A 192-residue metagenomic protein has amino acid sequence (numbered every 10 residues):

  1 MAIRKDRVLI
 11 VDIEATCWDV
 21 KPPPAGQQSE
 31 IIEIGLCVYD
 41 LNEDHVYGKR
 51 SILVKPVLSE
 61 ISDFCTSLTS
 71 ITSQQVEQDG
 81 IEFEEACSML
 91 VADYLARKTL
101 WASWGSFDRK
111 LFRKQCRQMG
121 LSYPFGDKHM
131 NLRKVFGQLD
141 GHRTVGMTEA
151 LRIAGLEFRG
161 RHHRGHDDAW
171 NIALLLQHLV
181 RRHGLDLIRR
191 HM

Functional and structural regions predicted by a protein language model:
M1-I13, W18, P23: N-terminal accessory regions of nucleic-acid-interacting proteins
A2-R7, Q28-I34, V38-I71, A92-M192: Metal-dependent phosphoesterase core characteristic of DEDDh/y 3'-5' exonuclease domains
V20-P22, E77, G160: A generic structural signal for short coil/turn motifs at secondary-structure boundaries
T66-M89: Metal-dependent phosphoesterase signature
